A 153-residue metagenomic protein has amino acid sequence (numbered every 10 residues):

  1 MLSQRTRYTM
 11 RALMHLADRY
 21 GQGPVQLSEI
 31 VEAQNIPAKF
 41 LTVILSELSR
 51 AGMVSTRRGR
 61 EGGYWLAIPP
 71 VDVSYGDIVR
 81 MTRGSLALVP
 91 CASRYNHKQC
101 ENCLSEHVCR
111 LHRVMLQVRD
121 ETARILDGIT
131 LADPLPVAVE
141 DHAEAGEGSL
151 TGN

Functional and structural regions predicted by a protein language model:
L2-Q4, M10, M14-I36: N-terminal helix-turn-helix DNA-binding core of bacterial DNA-binding proteins
L13, L45-S46: Short, hydrophobic-biased segments on the C-terminal half of alpha helices that form "recognition helices"
E32, S49-R50: Alpha-helical residues within the helix-turn-helix
K39: Key DNA-contact positions within bacterial/archaeal DNA-binding proteins
R50-M53, M81: Residue cluster at the C-terminal edge of the helix-turn-helix DNA-binding motif
G52-A67: Beta-hairpin "wing" of winged helix-turn-helix
A67-N153: Non-DNA-binding regulatory cores of transcription-related proteins, predominantly C-terminal effector-binding
